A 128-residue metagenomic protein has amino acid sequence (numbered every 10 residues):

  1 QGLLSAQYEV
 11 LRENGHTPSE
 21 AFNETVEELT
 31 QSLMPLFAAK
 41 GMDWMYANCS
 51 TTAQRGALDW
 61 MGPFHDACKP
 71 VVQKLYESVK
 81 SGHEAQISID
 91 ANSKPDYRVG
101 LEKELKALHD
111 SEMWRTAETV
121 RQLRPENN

Functional and structural regions predicted by a protein language model:
Q1-Y8: C-terminal catalytic lobe of FAD-dependent flavoproteins
S5, E13-N128: NAD(P)-dependent Rossmann-like dehydrogenase/reductase catalytic/cofactor-binding core
